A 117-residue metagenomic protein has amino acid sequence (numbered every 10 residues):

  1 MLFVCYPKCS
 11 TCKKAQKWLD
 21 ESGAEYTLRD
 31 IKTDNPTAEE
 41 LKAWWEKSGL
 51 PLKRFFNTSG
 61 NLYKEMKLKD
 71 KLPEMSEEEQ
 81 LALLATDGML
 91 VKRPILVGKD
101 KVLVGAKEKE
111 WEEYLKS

Functional and structural regions predicted by a protein language model:
M1-S22, Y26-I31: Local sequence-structure signature of Cys/Sec-based thiol-disulfide redox active-site neighborhoods
T33-L115: Thiol/selenol-based redox catalytic cores and closely related redox-interacting motifs
